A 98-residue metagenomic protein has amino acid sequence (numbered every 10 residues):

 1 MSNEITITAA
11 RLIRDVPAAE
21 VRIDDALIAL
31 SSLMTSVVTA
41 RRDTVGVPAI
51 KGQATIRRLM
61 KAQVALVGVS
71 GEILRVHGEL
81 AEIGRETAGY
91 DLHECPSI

Functional and structural regions predicted by a protein language model:
M1-A10, P48-A49: Short, charge-rich amphipathic alpha-helices with coiled-coil/heptad character
T6-P17, R58: Short, charged, low-complexity loops and linkers
I13-G46: A contiguous binding-surface segment within folded domains or other stable secondary-structure elements
R22, K61-V76: Amphipathic alpha-helical coiled-coil segments
D43-L66: Short, glycine/alanine-rich amphipathic alpha-helical segment that often forms an alpha-turn-alpha hairpin
S70-E94: Long amphipathic alpha-helical coiled-coil segments
P96-I98: Amphipathic heptad-repeat alpha-helical coiled-coil/stalk segments that mediate oligomerization, filament/stalk
